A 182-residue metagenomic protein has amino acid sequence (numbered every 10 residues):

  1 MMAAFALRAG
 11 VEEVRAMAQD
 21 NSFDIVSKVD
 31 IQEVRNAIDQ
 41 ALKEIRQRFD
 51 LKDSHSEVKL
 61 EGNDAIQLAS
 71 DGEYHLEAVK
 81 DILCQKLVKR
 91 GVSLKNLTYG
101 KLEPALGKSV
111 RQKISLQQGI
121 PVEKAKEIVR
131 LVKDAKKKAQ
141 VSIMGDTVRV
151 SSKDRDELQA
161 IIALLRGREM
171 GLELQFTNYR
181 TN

Functional and structural regions predicted by a protein language model:
M1-A16: Short, Lys/Arg-enriched N-terminal segments with co-localized hydrophobic residues within the first ~10-30 amino acids
A18-Q19, F23, R111-N182: Positively charged, low-complexity, intrinsically disordered RNA-binding extensions
N21, S54-S56, G62-D64, K95 (+2 more regions): A generic structural signal for short beta-strands and their flanking turns/coil linkers
K28, Q32-R35, K43, Q47-H55 (+5 more regions): Short Lys/Arg-rich amphipathic alpha-helical segments
K28-A37, L116-V122: Short, surface-exposed ligand-recognition loops at beta-strand->loop->(often short) alpha-helix junctions that present
F49-S56, L94-G100, A125-K137: Short amphipathic beta-strand starts and helix->beta connectors
E61-E73, M144-D154: Short glycine/threonine-rich beta-strand-turn micro-motifs
H75-K113: Helix-adjacent hinge/juxtasegments
